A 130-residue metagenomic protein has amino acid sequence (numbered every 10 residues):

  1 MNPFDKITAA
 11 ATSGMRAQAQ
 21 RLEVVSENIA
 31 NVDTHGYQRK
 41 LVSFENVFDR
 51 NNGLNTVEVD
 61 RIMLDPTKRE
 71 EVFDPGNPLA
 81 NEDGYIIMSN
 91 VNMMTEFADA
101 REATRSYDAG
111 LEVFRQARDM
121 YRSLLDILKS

Functional and structural regions predicted by a protein language model:
M1-S130: Amphipathic alpha-helical polymerization modules
